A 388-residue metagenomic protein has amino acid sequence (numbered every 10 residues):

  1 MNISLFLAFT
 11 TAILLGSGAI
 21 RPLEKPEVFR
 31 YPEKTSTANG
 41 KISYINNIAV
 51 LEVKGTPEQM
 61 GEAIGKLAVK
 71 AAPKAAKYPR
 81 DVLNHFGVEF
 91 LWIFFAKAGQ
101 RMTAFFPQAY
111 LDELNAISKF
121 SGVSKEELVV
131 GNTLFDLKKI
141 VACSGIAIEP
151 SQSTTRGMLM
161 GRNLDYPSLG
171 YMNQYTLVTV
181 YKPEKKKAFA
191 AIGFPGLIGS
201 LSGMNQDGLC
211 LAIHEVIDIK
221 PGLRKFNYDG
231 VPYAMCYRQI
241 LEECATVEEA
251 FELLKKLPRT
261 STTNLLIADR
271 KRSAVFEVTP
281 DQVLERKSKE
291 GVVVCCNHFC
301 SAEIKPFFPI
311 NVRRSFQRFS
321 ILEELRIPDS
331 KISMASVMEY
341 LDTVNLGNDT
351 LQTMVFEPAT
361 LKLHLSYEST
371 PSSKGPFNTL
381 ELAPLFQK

Functional and structural regions predicted by a protein language model:
M1-F6: Bacterial N-terminal signal peptides that target proteins for export
L7-L14: Bacterial N-terminal signal peptides
R21-F120, P150-K388: C-terminal, well-structured catalytic/ligand-binding subdomain of enzymes
L91, G131-D136: Acidic helix-start/capping segments at beta-turn-to-alpha-helix junctions
M102, K125-T133, L265: Surface-exposed patches in mature extracellular/periplasmic domains of secreted proteins
D136-I148: Charged, often glycine-rich, active-site loop that binds/positions anionic groups
